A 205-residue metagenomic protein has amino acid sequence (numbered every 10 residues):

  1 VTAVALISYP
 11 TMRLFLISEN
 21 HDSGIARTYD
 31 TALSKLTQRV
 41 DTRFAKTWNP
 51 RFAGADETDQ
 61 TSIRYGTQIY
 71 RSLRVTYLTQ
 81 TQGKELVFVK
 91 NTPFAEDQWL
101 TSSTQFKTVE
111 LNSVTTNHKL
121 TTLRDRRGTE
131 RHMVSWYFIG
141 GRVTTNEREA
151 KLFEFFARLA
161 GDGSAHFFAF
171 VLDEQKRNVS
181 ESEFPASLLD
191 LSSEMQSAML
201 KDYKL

Functional and structural regions predicted by a protein language model:
T2-K84: Membrane-interface segments at or immediately adjacent to transmembrane helices that form the boundary between
R64-Y203: A cross-kingdom signal targeting lumenal/periplasmic-facing segments of multi-pass membrane and secretory-pathway
